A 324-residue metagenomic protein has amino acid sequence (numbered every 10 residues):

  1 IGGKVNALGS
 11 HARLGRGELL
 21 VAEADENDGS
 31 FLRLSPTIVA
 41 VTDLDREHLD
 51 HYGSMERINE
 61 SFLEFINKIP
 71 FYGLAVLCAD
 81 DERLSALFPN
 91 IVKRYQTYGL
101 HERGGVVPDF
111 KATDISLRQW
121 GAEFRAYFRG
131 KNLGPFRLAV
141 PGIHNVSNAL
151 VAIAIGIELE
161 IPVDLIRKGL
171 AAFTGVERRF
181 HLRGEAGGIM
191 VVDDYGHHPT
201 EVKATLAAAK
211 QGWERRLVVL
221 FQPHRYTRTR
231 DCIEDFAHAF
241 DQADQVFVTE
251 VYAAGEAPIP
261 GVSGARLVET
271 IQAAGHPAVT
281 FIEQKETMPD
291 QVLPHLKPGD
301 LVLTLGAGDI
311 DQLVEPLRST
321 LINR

Functional and structural regions predicted by a protein language model:
I1-A7: Short beta-strand-centered segment that lines the nucleotide-binding/catalytic pocket of NTP-utilizing
R13-D45: Conserved nucleotide-sensing/catalytic segment adjacent to the nucleotide-binding pocket in NTP-handling enzymes
P36-V191, E214, V268-E269: Acidic, Mg2+-coordinating active-site environments of NTP-dependent enzymes
V39, L77, T97, V219-F221 (+2 more regions): Structural beta-sheet core signal
G73, D244, D300: Glycine-centered, small-residue-biased loops immediately flanking beta-strands in adenine/cofactor-binding cores
V176-R178, T200, L206-A274, F281-K285: Active-site beta-alpha connecting loops in nucleotide-dependent enzymes
T287-R318: A glycine-rich beta-strand to alpha-helix segment that forms a phosphate/ribose-binding loop at ligand/cofactor sites
